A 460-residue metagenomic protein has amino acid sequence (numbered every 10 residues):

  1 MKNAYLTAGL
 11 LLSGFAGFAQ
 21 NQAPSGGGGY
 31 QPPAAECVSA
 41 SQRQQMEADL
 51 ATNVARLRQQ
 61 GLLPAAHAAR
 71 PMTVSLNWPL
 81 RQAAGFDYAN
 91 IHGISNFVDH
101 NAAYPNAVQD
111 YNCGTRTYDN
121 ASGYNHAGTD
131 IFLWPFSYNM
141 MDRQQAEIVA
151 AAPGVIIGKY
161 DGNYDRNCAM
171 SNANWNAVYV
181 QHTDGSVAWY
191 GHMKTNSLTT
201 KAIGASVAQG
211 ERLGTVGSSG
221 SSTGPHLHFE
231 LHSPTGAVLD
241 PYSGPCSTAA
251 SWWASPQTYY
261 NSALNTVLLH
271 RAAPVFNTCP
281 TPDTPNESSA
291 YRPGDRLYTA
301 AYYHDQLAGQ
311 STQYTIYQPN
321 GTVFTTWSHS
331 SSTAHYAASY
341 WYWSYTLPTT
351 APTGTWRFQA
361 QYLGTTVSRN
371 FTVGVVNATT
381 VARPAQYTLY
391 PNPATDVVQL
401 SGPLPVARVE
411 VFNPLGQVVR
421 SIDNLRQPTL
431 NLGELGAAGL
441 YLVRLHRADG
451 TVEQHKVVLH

Functional and structural regions predicted by a protein language model:
N21-W175, Q209, S218, S243 (+2 more regions): Surface-exposed, glycine-biased beta-strand/turn segments
M141-Q145, V149, H182, S186-G210: Short histidine-centered loop motifs in beta-beta connectors
V178, V207-S222: Short hydrophobic beta/alpha edge segments that flank linear recognition/processing sites
F324-H335, R420-R426: Solvent-exposed serine/threonine-rich low-complexity stretches and specific carbohydrate-binding patches
T333-T346, R426-T429: Aromatic sugar-binding surface patches on proteins that engage polysaccharides or sugar-phosphate polymers
L347-T353, G433-A438: Surface-exposed, short loops/turns at beta-strand junctions within beta-sandwich domains
T366-G374, V452-V458: Edge beta-strands of extracellular beta-sandwich domains
V381-Y390, A394-H460: C-terminal outer-membrane/trafficking sorting elements
